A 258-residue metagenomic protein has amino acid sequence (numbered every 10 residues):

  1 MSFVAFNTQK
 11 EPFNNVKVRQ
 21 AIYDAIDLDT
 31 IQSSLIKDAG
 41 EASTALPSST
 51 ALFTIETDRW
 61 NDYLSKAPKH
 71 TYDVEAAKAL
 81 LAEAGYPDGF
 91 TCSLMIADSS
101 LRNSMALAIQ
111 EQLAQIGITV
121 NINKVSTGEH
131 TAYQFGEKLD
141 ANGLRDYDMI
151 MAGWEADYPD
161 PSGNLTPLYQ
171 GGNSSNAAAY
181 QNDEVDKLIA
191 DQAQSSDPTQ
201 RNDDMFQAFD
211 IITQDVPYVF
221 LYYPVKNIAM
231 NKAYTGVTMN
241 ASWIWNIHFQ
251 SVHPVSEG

Functional and structural regions predicted by a protein language model:
M1-K10: Extracellular/periplasmic solute-recognition and catalytic clefts
Q9, F13-T54, S104-M105, F209-F220: Periplasmic-binding protein-like
K10, A25-T30, L35-A39, L81-D88 (+6 more regions): Sec/Tat-exported extracytoplasmic proteins
K17, Q32, P68-T71, N121-T131 (+3 more regions): Extracytoplasmic/peripheral linker and loop segments enriched in polar/acidic and small residues with frequent Thr/Pro
E41-L80, L101-S104: Structural transition elements
V74, K78-A156, P198, Y223-K226: Ligand/substrate-recognition segments at binding pockets and active sites
L139-A141, P167-Q170, T238-M239: Short, hinge-like loop/turn segments at secondary-structure boundaries
I228-G258: Long beta-strand-rich cores associated with HINT superfamily self-processing modules
